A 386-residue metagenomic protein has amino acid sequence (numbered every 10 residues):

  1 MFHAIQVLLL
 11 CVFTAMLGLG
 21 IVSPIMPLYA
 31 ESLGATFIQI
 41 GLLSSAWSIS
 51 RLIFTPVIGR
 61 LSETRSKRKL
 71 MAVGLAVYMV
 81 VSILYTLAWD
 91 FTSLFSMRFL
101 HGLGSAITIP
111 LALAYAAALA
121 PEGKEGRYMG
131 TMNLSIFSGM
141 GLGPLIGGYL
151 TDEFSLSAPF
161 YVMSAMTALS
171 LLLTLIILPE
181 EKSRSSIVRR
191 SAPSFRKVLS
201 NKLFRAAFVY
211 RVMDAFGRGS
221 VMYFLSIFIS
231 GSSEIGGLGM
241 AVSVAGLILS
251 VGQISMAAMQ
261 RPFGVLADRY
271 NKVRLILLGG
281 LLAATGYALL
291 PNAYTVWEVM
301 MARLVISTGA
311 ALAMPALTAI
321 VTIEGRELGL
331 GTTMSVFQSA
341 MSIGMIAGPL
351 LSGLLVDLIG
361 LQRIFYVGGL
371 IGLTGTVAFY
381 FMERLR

Functional and structural regions predicted by a protein language model:
M1, P179-V209: Juxtamembrane intracellular "pre-TM" segments in multi-pass secondary transporters
I25-F37, Y223-S243: Short amphipathic helix-loop junctions that connect adjacent transmembrane helices in Major Facilitator Superfamily/SLC
S48-P56, M140-G141, Q253-R261, M345-I346: Residue-level signature of mid-helix packing/kink "hotspots" within the transmembrane helices of 12-pass Major
I53-W89, A267-V273: Conserved MFS/SLC helix-loop-helix module at the cytosolic interface between two early adjacent transmembrane helices
V81, T92-L100, G286, W297-V305: Paired small-residue
M97-I136: Cytoplasmic helix-loop-helix junction between adjacent transmembrane helices in 12-TM secondary transporters
T108-A120, L312-G325: Intracellular juxtamembrane helix-capping segments at the cytosolic ends of symmetry-related transmembrane helices
A165-R184, G375-E383: C-terminal membrane-cytosol helix-exit motif in multi-pass small-molecule transporters
